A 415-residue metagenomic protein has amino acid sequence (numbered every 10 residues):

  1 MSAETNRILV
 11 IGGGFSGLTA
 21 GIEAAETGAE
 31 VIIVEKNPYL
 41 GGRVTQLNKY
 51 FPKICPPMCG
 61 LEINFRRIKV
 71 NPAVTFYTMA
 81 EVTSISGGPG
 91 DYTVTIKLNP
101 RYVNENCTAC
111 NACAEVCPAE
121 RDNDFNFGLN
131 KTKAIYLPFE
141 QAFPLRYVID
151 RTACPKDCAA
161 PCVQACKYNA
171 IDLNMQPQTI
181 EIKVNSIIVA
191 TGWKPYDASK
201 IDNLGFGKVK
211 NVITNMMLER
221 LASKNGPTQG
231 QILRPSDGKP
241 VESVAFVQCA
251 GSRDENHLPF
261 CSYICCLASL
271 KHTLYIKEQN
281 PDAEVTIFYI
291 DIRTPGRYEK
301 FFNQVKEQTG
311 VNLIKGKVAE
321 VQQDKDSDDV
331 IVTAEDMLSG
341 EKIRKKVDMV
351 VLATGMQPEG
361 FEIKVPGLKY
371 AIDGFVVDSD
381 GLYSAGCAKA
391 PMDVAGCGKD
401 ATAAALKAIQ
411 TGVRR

Functional and structural regions predicted by a protein language model:
M1-R415: Residues forming the flavin
